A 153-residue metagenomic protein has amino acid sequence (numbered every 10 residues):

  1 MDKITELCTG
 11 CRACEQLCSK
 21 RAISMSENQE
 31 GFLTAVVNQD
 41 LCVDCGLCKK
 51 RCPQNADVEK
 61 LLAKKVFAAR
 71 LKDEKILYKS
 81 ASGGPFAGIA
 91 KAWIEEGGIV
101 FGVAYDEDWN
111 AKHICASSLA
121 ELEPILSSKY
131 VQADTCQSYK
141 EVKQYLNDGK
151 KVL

Functional and structural regions predicted by a protein language model:
M1-I4, A13-V36, G46-K64: Iron-sulfur cluster-binding cysteine motifs and their immediate structural context in ferredoxin-like electron-transfer
N28, D40, N55, V103-D106: Acidic/polar N-terminal loop/beta-strand segments that form early-domain functional surfaces
V36-P53, I76-K91: Short Fe-S-cluster ligation motifs
E59-L153: Iron-sulfur-associated redox domains of electron-transfer enzymes in respiratory and anaerobic energy metabolism
